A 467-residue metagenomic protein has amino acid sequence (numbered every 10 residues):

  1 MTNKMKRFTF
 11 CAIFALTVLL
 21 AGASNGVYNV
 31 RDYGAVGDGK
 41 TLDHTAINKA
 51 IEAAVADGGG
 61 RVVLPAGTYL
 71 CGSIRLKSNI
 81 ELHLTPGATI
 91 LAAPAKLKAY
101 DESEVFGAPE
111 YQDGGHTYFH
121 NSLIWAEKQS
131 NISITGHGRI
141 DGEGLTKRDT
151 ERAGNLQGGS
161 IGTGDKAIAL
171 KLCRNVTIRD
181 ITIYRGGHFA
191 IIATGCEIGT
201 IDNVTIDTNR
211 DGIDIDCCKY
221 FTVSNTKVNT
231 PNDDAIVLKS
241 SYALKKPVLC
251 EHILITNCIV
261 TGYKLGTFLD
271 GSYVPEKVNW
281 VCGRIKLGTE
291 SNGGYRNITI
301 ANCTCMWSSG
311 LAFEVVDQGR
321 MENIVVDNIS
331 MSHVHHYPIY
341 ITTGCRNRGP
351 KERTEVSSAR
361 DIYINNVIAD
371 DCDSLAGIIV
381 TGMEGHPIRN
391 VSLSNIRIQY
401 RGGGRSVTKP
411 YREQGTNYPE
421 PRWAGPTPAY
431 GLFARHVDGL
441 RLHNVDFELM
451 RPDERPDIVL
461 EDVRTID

Functional and structural regions predicted by a protein language model:
T2-A12: Bacterial N-terminal signal peptides that target proteins for export
M5, L20-A23: Extended hydrophobic/Leu-rich segments
C11-L19: Bacterial N-terminal signal peptides
A23-D467: Extracellular/periplasmic carbohydrate-active domains that bind, remodel, or depolymerize complex polysaccharides
